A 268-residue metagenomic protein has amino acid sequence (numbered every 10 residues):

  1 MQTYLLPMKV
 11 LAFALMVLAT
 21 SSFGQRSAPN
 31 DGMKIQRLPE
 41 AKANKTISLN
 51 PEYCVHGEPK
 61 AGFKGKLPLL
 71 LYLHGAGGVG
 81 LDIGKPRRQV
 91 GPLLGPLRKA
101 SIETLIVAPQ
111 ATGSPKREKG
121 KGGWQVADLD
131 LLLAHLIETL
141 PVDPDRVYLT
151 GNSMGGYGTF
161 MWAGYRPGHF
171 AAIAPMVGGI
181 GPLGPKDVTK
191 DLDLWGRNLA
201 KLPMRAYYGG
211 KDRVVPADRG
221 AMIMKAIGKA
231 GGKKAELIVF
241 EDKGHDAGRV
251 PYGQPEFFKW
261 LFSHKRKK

Functional and structural regions predicted by a protein language model:
F23-L69, K190, A221-K225, A235 (+1 more regions): A domain-start/cap signature at the N-terminus of enzymes
G62-L67, A76-K116, P182-L183: Short substrate-entry loop that stabilizes the transition state in hydrolases
L73-G75, Y208: The conserved beta1-alpha1 loop
K119-L140: Alpha/beta-hydrolase active-site loop
D145-N198: Primarily recognizes the serine-hydrolase "nucleophile elbow" in alpha/beta-hydrolase and SGNH/GDSL folds
N198-M204: Short, proline-enriched alpha-helix->beta-strand connector loops that line the catalytic pocket of alpha/beta-hydrolase
Y207, R213-K268: C-terminal catalytic histidine-bearing segment of alpha/beta-hydrolase fold enzymes
